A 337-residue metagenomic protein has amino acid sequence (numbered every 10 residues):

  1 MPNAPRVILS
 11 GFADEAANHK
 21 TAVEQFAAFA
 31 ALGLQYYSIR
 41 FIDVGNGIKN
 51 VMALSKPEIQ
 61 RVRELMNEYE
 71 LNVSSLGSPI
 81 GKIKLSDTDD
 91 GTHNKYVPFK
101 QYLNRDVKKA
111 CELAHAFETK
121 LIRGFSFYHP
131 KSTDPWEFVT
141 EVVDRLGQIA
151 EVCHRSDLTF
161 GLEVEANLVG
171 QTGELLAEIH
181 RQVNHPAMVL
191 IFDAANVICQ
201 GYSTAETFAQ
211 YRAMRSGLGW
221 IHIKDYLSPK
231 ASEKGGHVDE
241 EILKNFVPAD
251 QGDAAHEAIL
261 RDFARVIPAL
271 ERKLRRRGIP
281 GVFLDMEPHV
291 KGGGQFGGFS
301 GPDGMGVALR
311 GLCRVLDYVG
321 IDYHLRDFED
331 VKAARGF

Functional and structural regions predicted by a protein language model:
P2-S10, H19-Q35, N67, G173-F337: Histidine-acidic metal/acid-base catalytic patches
F12-A16, R40-V44, S78-G81, F127-H129 (+4 more regions): Active-site beta-loop-alpha junctions enriched in small/polar residues
F12-D14, A28, L32-K56, G77: N-terminal substrate-binding region of glycoside hydrolase catalytic domains
N18-V23, N50-E64, Y102: Aromatic- and glycine-enriched glycan-recognition loops and surfaces that form the carbohydrate-binding subsites
V23, A28, E68, K84-L190 (+2 more regions): Active-site acidic/histidine proton-transfer and metal-coordination neighborhood in alpha/beta enzyme cores
S38-I39, V73-S78, T119-S126, L158-E163 (+1 more regions): Short beta-strand segments at enzyme active-site cores
D43-K56, I80-N104, S126-V139, G236-V247 (+1 more regions): Surface-exposed, active-site-proximal loop segments in enzymatic domains
K56-S78, V143-S156, Q182-V183, A255-F263: Alpha-helix-loop-beta-strand connector modules within alpha/beta enzyme cores
